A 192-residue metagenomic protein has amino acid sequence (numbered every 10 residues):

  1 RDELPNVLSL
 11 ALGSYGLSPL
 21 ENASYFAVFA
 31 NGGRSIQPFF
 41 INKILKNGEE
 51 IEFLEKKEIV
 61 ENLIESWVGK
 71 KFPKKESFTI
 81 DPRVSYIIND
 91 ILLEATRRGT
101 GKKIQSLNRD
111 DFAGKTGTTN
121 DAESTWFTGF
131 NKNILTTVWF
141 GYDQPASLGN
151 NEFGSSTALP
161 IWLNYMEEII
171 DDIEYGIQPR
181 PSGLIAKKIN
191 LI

Functional and structural regions predicted by a protein language model:
R1-S24: Mid-domain, small-residue-enriched loop/turn segments at the edges of structured enzyme/sensor domains
S18-I192: A penicillin-recognizing enzyme superfamily signal
